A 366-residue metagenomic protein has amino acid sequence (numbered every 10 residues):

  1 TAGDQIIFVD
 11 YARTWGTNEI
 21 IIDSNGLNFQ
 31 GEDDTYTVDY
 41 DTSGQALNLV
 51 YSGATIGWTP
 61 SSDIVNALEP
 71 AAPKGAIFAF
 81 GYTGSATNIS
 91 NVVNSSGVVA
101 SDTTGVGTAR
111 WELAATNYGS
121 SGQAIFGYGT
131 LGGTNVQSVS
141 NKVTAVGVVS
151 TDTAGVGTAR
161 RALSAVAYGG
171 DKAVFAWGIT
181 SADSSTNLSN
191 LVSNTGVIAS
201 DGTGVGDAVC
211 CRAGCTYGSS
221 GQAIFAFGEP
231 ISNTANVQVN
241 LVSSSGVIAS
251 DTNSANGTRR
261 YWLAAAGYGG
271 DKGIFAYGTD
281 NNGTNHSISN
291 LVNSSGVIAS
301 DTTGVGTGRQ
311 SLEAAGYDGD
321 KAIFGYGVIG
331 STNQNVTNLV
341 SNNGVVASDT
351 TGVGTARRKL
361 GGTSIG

Functional and structural regions predicted by a protein language model:
T1-L68: Acidic, glycine/polar-enriched metal-coordinating patches/loops that mediate binding to polyanionic ligands
D39, N48, D63-G366: Kelch-like beta-propeller repeat domains
